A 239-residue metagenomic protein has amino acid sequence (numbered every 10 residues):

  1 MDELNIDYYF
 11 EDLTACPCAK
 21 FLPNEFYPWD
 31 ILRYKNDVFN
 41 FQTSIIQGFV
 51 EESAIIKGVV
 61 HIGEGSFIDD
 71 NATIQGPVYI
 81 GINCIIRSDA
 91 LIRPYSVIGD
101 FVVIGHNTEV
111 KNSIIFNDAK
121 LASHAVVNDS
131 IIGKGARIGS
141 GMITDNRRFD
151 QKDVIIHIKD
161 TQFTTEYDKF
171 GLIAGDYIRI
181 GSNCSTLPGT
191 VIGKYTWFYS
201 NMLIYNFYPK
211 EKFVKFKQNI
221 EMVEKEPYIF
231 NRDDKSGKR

Functional and structural regions predicted by a protein language model:
M1-L4, F26-L32, S44-V50, G63-G65 (+4 more regions): Phosphate-binding glycine-rich loops and adjacent basic patches that engage nucleotide phosphates, nucleic-acid
M1-S53, G58, Y195, N201 (+2 more regions): Terminal amphipathic alpha-helical/low-complexity segments used for targeting or macromolecular assembly
D2-I6, I56-K57, T73-Q75, I85-I86 (+5 more regions): Short, flexible segments with low predicted structural confidence
R33-N36, I92, T186: Short amphipathic alpha-helical segments with coiled-coil-like heptad repeat character
N112-R239: Glycine-rich hexapeptide-repeat left-handed beta-helix
